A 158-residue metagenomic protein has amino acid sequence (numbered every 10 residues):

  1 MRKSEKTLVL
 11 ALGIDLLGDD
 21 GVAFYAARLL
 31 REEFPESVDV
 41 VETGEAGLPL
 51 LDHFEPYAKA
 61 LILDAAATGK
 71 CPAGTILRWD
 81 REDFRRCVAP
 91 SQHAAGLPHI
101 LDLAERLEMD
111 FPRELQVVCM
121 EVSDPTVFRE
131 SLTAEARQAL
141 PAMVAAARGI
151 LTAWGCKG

Functional and structural regions predicted by a protein language model:
M1-V122, E130-A142, A146-K157: N-terminal catalytic or cofactor-binding beta/alpha core of small enzyme domains
